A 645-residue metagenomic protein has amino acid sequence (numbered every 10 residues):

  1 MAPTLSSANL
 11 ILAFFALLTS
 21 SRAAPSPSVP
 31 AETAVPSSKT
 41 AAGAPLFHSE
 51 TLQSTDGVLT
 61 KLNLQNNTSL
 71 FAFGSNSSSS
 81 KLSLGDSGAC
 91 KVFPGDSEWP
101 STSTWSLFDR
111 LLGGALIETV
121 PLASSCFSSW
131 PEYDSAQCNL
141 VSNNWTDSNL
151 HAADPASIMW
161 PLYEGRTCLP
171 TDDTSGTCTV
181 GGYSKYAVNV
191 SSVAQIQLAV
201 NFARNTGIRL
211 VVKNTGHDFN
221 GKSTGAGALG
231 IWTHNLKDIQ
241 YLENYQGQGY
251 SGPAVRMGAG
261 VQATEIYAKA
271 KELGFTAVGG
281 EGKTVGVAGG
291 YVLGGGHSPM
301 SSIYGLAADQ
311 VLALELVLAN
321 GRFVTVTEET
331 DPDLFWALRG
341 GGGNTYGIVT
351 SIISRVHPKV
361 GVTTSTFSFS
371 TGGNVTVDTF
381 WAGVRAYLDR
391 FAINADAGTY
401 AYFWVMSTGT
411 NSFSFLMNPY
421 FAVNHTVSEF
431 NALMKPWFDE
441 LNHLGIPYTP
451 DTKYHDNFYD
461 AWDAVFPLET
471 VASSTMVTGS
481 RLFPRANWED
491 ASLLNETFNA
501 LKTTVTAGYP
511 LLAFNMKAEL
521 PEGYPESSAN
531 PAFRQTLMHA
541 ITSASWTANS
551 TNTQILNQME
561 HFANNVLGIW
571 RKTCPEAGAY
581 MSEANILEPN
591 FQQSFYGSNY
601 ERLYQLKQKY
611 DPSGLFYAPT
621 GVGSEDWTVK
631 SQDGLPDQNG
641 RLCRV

Functional and structural regions predicted by a protein language model:
M1-V29: Fungal secretory targeting signals
A24-V645: Soluble FAD-dependent oxygen oxidases
